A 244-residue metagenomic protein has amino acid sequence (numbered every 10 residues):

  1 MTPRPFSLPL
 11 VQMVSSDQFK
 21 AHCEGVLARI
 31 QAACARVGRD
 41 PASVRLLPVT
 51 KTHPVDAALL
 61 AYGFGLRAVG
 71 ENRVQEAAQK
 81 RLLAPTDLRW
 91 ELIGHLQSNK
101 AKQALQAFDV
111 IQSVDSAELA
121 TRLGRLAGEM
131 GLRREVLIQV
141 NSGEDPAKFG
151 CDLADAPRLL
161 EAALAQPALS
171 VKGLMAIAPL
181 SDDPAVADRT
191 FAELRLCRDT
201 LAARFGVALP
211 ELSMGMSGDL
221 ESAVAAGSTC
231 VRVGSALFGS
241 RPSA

Functional and structural regions predicted by a protein language model:
F6-G218, V224-A226, F238-S240: Conserved alpha/beta-domain cores
S228-A244: Gly/Pro- and small hydrophobic-enriched strand-loop and loop-to-helix capping segments that sit at the rims
